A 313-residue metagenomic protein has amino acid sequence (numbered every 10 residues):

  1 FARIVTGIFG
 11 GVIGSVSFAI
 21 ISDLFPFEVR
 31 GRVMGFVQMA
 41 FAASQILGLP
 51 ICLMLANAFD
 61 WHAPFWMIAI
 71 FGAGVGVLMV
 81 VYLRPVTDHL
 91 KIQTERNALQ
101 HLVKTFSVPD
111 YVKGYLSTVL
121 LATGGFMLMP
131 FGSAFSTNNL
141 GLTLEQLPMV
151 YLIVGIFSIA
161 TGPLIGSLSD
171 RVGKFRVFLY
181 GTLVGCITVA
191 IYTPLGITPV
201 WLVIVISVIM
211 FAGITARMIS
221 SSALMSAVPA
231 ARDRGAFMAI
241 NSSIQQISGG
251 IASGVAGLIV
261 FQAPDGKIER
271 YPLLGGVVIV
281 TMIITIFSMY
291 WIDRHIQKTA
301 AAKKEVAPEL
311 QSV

Functional and structural regions predicted by a protein language model:
A2-A43: Cytoplasmic helix-loop-helix junction between adjacent transmembrane helices in 12-TM secondary transporters
F36-L83: Helix-loop-helix hairpin linking two adjacent transmembrane segments in secondary transporters
N57-A69, V260-V280: A membrane-interface helix-boundary motif in multi-pass transporters
M79-V80, G276-A307: Multi-pass alpha-helical transporter architecture, strongest for 12-TM Major Facilitator/SLC carriers used
P85-L116, E309-L310: Juxtamembrane intracellular "pre-TM" segments in multi-pass secondary transporters
Y111-L152: Extracytoplasmic gate region of multi-pass secondary transporters
F175-S221: C-terminal transmembrane helical hairpin of 12-TM major facilitator-type secondary transporters
D233-P264: A late C-terminal transmembrane helix in Major Facilitator Superfamily
